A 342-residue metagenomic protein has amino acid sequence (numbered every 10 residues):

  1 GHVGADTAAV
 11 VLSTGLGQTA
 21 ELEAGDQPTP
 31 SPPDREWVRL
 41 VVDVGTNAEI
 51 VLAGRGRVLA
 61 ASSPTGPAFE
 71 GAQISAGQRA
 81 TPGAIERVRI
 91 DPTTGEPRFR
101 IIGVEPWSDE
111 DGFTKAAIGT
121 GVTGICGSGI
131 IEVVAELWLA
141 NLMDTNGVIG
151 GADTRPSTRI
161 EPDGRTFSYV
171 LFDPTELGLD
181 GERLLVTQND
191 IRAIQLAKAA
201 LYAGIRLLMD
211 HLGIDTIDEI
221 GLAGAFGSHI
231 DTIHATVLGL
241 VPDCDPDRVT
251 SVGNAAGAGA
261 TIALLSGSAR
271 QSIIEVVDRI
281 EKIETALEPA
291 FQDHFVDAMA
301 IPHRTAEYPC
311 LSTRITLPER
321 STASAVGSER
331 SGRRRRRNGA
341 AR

Functional and structural regions predicted by a protein language model:
H2-T7, E23-G25, I262-R342: Acidic, glycine/GT-rich loop-and beta-edge segments that sit at the periphery of enzyme/chaperone cores
T7-V10, T14, A193-T216: Phosphate/ATP-binding catalytic cores across multiple sugar-kinase/actin-like superfamilies, primarily ASKHA
A9-L12, A20-E23, D34-G129, D231-G253: Glycine-rich phosphate-binding loop of actin/hexokinase-like ATP-binding domains
S31-R39, E96-F99, G112, K198 (+4 more regions): Non-transmembrane, aqueous-exposed alpha-helical and coiled segments at domain scale
V44-T46, G150-I160, T216-G227, V276-E288: A glycine-rich phosphate-binding loop feature that marks nucleotide/adenosyl-phosphate handling sites
G54-L59, Q73, R206, D210-V277: Catalytic phosphate/nucleotide-handling subdomain of diverse soluble enzymes
D109-D111, G164-T166, V170-L185, A223-L240: Short, surface-exposed loop/turn segments at secondary-structure boundaries that line and modulate
I131-L196: Gly/charged contiguous loops adjacent to phosphate- or pyrophosphate-bearing nucleotide/cofactor binding elements
